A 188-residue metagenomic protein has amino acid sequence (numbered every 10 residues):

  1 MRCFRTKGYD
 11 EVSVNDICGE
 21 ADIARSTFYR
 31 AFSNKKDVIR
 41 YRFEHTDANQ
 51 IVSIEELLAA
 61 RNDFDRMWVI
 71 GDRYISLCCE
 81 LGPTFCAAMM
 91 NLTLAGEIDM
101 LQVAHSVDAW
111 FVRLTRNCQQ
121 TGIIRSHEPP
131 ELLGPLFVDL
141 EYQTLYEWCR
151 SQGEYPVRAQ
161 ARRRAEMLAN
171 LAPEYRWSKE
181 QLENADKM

Functional and structural regions predicted by a protein language model:
M1, I17, R42-T46, Q50 (+1 more regions): Generic hydrophobic, amphipathic alpha-helix propensity
C3-D37, Y41: Helix-turn-helix
T6-D10, L81, T121: Short coil/turn segments at alpha/beta junctions that flank glycine-rich nucleotide-binding fingerprints
Y41, V52-L81, P130-F137: Hydrophobic alpha-helical connector segments
A48-I51, G96-I123, E131-D139, Y146 (+1 more regions): Amphipathic alpha-helical packing segments from all-alpha helical-bundle domains
I75-I98, Y146-R150: Amphipathic alpha-helical segments used for helix-helix packing
T84-M89, I123-H127, V157, K179-Q181: Short, hydrophobic secondary-structure boundary micro-motifs
L171-M188: C-terminal effector-binding regulatory domain of bacterial HTH transcription factors
